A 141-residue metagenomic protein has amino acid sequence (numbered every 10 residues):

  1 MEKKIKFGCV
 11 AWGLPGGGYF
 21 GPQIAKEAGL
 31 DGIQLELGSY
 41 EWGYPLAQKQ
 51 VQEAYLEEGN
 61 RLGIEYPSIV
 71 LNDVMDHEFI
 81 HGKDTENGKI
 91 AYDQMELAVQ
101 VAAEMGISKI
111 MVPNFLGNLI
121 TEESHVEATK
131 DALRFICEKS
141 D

Functional and structural regions predicted by a protein language model:
E2, P22-G29, L46-I69, L97-G106 (+1 more regions): Acidic (Asp/Glu)-rich catalytic clusters
I5-A11, I33-L35, Y66-L71, I110-V112: Hydrophobic faces of well-ordered beta-strands that scaffold small-molecule active sites in alpha/beta enzyme cores
A11, Y44-P45, G88, V126: A generic secondary-structure micro-motif detector that highlights 1-2 residue hydrophobic/ambivalent hotspots embedded
A11-G18: Short polar catalytic/cofactor-binding loops
G16, K49-Q50, D93, D131: Residue-level recognition of alpha-helix initiation/capping sites
Q34-G59, N114-T121: Glycine-rich, proline-tolerant flexible connector loops at the mouths of alpha/beta enzymes
E41-Y44, M75-F79: Short active-site-adjacent helix-start/loop capping segments
R61-E65, D76-D141: Active-site acidic/histidine proton-transfer and metal-coordination neighborhood in alpha/beta enzyme cores
